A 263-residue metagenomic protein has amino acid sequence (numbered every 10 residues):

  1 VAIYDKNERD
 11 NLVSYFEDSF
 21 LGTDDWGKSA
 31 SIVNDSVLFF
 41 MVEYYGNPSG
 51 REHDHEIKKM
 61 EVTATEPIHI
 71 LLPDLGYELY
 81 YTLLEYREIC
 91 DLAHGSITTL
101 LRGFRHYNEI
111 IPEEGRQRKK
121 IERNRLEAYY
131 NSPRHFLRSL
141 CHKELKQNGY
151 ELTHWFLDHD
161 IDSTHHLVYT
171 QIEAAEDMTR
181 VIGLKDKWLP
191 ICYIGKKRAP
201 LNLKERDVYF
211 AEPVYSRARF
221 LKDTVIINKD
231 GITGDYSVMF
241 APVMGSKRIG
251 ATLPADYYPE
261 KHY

Functional and structural regions predicted by a protein language model:
V1-Y263: Surface-exposed, low-complexity/disordered segments and acidic/polar micro-motifs at processing/linker regions
